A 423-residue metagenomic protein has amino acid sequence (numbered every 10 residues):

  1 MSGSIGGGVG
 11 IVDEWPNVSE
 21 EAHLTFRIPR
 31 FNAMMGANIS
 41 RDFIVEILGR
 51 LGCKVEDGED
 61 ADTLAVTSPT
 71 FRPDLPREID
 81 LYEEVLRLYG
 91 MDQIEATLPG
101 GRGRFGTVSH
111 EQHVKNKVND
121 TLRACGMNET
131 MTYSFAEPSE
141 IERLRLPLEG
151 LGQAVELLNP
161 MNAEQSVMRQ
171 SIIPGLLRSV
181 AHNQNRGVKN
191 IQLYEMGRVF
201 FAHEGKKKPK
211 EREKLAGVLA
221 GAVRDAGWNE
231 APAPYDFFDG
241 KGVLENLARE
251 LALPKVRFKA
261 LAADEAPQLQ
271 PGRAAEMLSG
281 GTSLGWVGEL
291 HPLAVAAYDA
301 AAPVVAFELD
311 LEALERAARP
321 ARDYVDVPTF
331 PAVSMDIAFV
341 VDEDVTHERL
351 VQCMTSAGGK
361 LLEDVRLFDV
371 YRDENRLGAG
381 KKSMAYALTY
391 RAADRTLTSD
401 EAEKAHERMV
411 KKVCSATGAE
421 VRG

Functional and structural regions predicted by a protein language model:
M1-A22, L247: Conserved catalytic alpha/beta cores of large enzymes that bind or transform nucleotide phosphates and polynucleotides
G3-D13, A37-L51, D80-E84, E137-E140 (+4 more regions): Conserved alpha/beta core surface patches that mediate binding of polyanionic ligands
G3-S4, M91, A124-N128, R178 (+6 more regions): Short, well-ordered loop/turn and helix-capping segments at boundaries between secondary-structure elements and domains
V18-H23, P73-M91, L146-L148, V199-G205 (+3 more regions): Core structural elements
S19-M34, P331-V341: Short glycine-/aliphatic-rich beta-strand segments at the starts of folded cytosolic domains
L24-I191, T389-R391, L397, E401-G423: Extended, well-folded interaction surfaces typified by the phenylalanyl-tRNA synthetase beta subunit core
I28, S68-T70, N159-M161, R198 (+3 more regions): Short, structured patches in soluble enzyme cores that scaffold and shape functional sites
R50-C53, T63, G103, T132 (+4 more regions): A carboxyl-terminal module marker
